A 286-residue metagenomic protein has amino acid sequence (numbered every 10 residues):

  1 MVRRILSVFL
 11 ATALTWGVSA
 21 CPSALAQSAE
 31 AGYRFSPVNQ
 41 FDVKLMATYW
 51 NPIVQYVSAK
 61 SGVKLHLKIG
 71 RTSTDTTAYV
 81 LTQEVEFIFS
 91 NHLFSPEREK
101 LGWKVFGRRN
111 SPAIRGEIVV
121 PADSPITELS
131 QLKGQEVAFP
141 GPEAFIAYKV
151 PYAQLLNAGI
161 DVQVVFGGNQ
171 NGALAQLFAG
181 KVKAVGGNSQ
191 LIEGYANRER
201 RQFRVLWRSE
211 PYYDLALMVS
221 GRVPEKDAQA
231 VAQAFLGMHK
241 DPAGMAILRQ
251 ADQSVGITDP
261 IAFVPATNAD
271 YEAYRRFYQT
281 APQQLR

Functional and structural regions predicted by a protein language model:
M1-R4: Positively charged n-region of N-terminal signal peptides that target proteins for export
S7-A20: Bacterial N-terminal signal peptides
A26-L93: Extracytoplasmic small-molecule ligand-binding "clamshell" domains of the periplasmic binding protein/Venus flytrap
E30-P37, F41-P52, V219-R286: An extracytoplasmic/periplasmic, membrane-proximal ligand-sensing/linker region
Y33-F41, S130-A147: Short loop->beta-strand "edge-of-pocket" segments that line small-molecule binding or catalytic clefts across diverse
T74-F87, K100-L101, S130, N171-G186 (+1 more regions): Short helices/loops that flank or line small-molecule/ion binding pockets
V105-E128, A216-S220: Hydrophobic/proline-rich hinge and linker segments of small-molecule sensing/allosteric domains, predominantly
S124, Q135-Q233: Pocket-lining segment of extracytoplasmic ligand-binding domains
